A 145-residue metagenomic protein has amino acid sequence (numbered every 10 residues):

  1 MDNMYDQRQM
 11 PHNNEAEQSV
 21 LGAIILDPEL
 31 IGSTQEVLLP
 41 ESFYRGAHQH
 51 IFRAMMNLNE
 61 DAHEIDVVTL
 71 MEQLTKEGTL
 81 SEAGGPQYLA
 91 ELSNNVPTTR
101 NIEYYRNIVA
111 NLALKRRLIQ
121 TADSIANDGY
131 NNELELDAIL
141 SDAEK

Functional and structural regions predicted by a protein language model:
M1-L114: Noncatalytic partner-interaction/assembly domains of nucleic-acid and motor enzyme complexes, especially the accessory
E91-K145: Interdomain "pre-motor" coupling segment immediately N-terminal to P-loop NTPase/helicase cores
